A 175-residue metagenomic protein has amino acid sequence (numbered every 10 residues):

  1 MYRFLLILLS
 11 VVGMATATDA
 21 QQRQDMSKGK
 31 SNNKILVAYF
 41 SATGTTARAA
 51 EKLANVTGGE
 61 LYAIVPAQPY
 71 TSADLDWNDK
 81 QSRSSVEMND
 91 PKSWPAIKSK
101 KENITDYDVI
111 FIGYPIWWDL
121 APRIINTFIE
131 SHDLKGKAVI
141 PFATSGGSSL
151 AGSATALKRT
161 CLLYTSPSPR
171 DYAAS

Functional and structural regions predicted by a protein language model:
M1-Q22: Bacterial Sec-dependent N-terminal signal peptides
T18-I112, D119-A121, N126, E130: N-terminal beta1-alpha1-beta2 submodule of the flavodoxin-like/Rossmannoid cofactor-binding fold
T57, K135, T160-L163: Short, structured coil segments at secondary-structure junctions
I116-D119, L134, S145-S149: Short Gly/Pro-enriched loop/turn and capping motifs at secondary-structure junctions
E130-G136: Short, conserved loop/helix-junction motifs that constitute active-site signature segments in enzyme catalytic cores
S145-S166: Short, glycine-/small-residue-rich phosphate/pyrophosphate-handling segment
Y164-S175: Single conserved hydrophobic/aromatic residue that forms the stacking wall/gate of nucleotide- or nucleobase-binding
